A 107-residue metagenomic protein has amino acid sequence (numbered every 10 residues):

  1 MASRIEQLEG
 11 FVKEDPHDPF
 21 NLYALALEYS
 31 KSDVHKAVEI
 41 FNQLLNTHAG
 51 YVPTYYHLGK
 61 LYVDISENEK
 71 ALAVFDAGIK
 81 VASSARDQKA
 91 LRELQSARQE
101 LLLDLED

Functional and structural regions predicted by a protein language model:
E14, T47-H48, D64, V81-A85: Structural marker of alpha-solenoid helical repeat scaffolds
A24-L25, L58, G78, R98: Structural register within alpha-helical repeat arrays
E28-Y29, Y62, A82, L102: Residue at a conserved register position within TPR or TPR-like alpha-solenoid repeats
K31-S32, I65, A85, L105: Structural motif corresponding to the intra-repeat A-B loop/turn of tetratricopeptide repeats
E69-A73, A97-D107: Alpha-helical linker/edge segments of TPR/alpha-solenoid repeat scaffolds and analogous pre-/post-domain helices
